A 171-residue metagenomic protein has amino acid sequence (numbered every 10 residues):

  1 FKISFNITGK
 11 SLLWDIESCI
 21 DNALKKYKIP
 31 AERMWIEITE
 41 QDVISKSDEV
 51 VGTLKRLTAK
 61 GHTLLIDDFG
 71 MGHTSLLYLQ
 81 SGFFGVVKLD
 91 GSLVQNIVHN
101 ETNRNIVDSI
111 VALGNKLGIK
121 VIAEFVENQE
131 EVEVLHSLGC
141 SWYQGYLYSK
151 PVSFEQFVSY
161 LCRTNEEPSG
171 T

Functional and structural regions predicted by a protein language model:
F1-N6: Short helix-loop-beta-strand segments that form the rim/entrance of peptidase-like active sites
I7-L12: Conserved protein-kinase N-lobe ATP-binding Lys motif
D15-I16: Short, conserved charged micro-motifs
D21-I97, L113, L117-P151: The catalytic core of metal-dependent phosphodiesterases that act on cyclic dinucleotides
I38, I106-S109: A short alpha-helix in the C-terminal ATP-binding CA
V50, T102-V107: Short, conserved glycine- and acidic-residue-centered signature motifs in active-site or ligand-binding loops
F84, T102-N103, S141, C162-E166: Residue-level marker of structural boundaries
H136, V152-T171: C-terminal helical cap(s) of enzyme catalytic domains, especially alpha/beta-barrels
